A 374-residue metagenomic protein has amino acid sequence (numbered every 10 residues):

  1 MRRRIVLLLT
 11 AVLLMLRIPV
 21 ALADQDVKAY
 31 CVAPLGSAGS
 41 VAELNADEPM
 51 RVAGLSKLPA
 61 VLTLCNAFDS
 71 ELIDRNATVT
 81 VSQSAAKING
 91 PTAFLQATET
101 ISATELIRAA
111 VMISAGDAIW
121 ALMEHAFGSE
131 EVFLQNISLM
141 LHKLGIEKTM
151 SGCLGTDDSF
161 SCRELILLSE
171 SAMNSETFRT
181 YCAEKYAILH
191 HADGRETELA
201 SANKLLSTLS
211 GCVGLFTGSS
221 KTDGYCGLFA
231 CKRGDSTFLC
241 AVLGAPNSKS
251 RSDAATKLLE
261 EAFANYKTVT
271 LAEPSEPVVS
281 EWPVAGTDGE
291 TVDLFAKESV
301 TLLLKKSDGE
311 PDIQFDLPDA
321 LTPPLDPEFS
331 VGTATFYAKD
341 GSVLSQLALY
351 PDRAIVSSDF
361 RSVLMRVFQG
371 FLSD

Functional and structural regions predicted by a protein language model:
R2-L22: Sec-dependent N-terminal signal peptides of Gram-positive bacterial secreted proteins and lipoproteins
R2-R4, K57, R251: Basic side chains
R2-R4, V52, A103, F360 (+1 more regions): Structural motif marking the loop-to-transmembrane transition
L7-A11, R51, F94, A245: A general, composition-driven signal for non-globular sequence regions
T10-A11, K57, I107, C162 (+2 more regions): A generic alpha-helix preference that emphasizes hydrophobic side chains
A21-R163, L167-E176: Active-site-adjacent loops and short helices of periplasmic peptidoglycan-processing enzymes
I146, D158-D374: Domain-terminus/edge residues, biased toward the C-terminal soluble/receptor-binding domains of extracytoplasmic
